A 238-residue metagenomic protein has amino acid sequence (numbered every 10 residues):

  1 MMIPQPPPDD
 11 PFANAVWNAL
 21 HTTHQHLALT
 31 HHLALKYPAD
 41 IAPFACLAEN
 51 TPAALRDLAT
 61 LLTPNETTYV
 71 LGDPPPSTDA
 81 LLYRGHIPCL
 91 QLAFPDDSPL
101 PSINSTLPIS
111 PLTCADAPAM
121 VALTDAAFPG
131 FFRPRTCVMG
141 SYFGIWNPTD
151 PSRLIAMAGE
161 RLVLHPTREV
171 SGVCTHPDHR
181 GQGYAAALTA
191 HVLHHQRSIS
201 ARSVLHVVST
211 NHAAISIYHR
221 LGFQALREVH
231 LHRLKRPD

Functional and structural regions predicted by a protein language model:
M1-A13, D97-G130: Short amphipathic alpha-helix that is part of the acyltransferase structural core
M1-S77: N-terminal charged segments
D40-A48, P166-P177: Conserved acetyl-CoA binding element of GNAT-fold acetyltransferases
P52-A59, T175-P177, G181-S198, I215-R220: Conserved acetyl-CoA-binding loop-helix of GNAT-fold acetyltransferases
V70-P74, H195, V204-I215, L231-D238: Conserved beta-strand-loop-alpha-helix junction that forms the acyl-donor binding cleft
P76-L81, A186, S209-E228: Conserved active-site alpha-helix within GNAT-family acetyltransferase domains
R84-P95, H206, Q224-D238: Conserved catalytic-core motifs of GNAT/GCN5-like acyltransferases
F131-C174: A conserved beta-strand-loop-helix scaffold within acyl/acetyltransferase catalytic domains
